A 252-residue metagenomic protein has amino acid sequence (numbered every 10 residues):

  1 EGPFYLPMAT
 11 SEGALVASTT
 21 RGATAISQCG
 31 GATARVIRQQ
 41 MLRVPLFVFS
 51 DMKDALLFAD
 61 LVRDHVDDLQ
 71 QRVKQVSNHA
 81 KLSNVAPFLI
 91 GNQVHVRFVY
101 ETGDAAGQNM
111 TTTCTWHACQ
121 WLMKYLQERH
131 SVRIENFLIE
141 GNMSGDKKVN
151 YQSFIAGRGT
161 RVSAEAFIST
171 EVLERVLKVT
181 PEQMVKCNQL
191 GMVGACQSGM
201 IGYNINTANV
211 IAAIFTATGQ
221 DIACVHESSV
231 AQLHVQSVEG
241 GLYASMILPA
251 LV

Functional and structural regions predicted by a protein language model:
E1-G91, V96: Small-residue-rich
V44, Q93-V99, K186-M192: Glycine- and acidic-rich phosphate- and metal-coordinating loops
F49-D51, F98-T102, G141-M143: Short, structured patches in soluble enzyme cores that scaffold and shape functional sites
D104-L251: Glycine-rich anion/phosphate-binding loop at the beta-strand->alpha-helix junction
